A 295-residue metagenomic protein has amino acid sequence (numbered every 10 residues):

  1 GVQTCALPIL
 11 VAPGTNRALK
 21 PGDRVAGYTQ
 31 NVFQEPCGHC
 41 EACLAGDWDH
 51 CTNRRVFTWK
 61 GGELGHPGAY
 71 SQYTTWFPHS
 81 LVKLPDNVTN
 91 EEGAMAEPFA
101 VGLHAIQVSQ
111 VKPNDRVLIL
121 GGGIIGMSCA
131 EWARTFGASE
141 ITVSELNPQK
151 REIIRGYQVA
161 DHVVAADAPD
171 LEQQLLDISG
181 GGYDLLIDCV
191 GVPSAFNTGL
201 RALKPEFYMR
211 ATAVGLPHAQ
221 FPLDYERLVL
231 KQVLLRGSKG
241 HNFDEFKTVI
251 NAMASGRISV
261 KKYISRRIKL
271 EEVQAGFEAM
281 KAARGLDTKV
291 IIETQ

Functional and structural regions predicted by a protein language model:
G1-C5: Single conserved hydrophobic/aromatic residue that forms the stacking wall/gate of nucleotide- or nucleobase-binding
A6-L44, P85-N87: Glycine-rich beta-strand-centered segment in the early N-terminal region that forms part of a ligand/cofactor-binding
T29-H79: Cysteine-cluster motifs in flexible loop/terminal segments that predominantly coordinate metals
H79, P85-A168: Mid-domain Rossmann-like dinucleotide-binding core that forms the NAD(H)/NADP(H) cofactor-binding site
S109, F136, T142, P148-L234: Glycine-rich cofactor phosphate-binding loops and adjacent beta1-alpha1 units of small-molecule cofactor enzyme domains
P169, G181, P193, N197-R201 (+1 more regions): C-terminal hydrophobic helical "lid"/dimerization subdomain of Rossmann-like NAD(P)H-dependent oxidoreductases
R210-T212, P222-Y263: Rossmann-fold dehydrogenase core element
